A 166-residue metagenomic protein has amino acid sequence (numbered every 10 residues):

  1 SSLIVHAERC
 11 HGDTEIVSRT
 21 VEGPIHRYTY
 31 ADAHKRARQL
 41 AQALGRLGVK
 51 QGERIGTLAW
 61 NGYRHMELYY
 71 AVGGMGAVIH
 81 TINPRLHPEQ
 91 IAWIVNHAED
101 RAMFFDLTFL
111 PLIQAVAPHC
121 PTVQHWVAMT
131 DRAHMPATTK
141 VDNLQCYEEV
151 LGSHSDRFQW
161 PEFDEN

Functional and structural regions predicted by a protein language model:
S2-L3, Q39, R46-L47, G74-G152 (+1 more regions): Structural core segment of the AMP-binding/adenylate-forming
L3-T29, H134, T139: AMP-dependent adenylate-forming
I4-H11, H65-Y69, N83-H87: Membrane-targeting and insertion segments and their boundary/processing signals
A7-C10, R36-A37, H119: Hydrophobic/aromatic residues within well-ordered alpha-helical segments
H11-D13, G52, V123, E165: A structure-centric signal for secondary-structure junctions around beta-strands
I16-Y70, H87-A92, N143-E149: Conserved AMP-binding/adenylate-forming core of the ANL superfamily
S18, E165-N166: ATP phosphate-binding P-loop of adenylate-forming
R157: Phosphate/diphosphate-binding glycine-rich loops and adjacent basic-rich segments that engage nucleotide
